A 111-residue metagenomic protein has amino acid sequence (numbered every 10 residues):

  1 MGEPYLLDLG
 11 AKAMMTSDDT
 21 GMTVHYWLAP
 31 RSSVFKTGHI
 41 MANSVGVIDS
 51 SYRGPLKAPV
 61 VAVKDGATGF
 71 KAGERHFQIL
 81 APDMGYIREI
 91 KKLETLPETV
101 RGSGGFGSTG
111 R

Functional and structural regions predicted by a protein language model:
M1-G85: Compact, glycine-rich, soluble single-domain proteins
G85-R111: Helix-rich terminal scaffold detector
